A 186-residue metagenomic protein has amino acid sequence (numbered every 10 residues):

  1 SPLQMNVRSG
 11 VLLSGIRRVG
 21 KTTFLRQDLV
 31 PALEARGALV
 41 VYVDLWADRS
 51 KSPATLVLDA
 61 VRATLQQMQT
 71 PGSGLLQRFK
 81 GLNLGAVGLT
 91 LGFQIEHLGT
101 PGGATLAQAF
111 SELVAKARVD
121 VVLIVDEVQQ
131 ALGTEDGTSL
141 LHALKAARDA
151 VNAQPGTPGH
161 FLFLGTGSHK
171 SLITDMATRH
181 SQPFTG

Functional and structural regions predicted by a protein language model:
S1-M5: Pre-Walker A adenine-sensing motif
R8-V19, T23-V122, V128-L132, G137 (+1 more regions): P-loop NTPase nucleotide-binding core
Q130-H180: Sensor-1/coupling segment of RecA-like P-loop NTPase cores
H180-G186: A short alpha->loop->secondary-structure connector
